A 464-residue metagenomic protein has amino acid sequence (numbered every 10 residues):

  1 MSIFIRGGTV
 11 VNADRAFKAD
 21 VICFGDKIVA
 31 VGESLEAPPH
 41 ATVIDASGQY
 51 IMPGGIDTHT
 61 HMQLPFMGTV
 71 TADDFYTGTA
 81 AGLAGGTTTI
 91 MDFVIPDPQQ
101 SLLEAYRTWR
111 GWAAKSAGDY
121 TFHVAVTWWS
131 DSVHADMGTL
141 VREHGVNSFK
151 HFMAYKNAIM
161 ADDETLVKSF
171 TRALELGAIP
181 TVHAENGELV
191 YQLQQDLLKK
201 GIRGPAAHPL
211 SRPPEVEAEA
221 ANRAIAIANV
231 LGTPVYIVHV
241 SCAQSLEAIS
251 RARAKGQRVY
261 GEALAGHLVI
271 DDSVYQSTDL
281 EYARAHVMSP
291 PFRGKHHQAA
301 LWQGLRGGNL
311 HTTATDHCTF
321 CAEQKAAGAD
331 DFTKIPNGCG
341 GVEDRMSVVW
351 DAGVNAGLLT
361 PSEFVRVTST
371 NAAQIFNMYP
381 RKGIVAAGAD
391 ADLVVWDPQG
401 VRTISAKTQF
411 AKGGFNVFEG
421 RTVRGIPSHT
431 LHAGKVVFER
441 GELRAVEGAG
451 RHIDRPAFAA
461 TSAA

Functional and structural regions predicted by a protein language model:
M1-P53: Histidine-rich, glycine-flanked metal-binding segment
G8, D26, G48, H59 (+15 more regions): Divalent metal-coordination and catalytic microenvironments
A46-K115, S132: Metal-associated gating/positioning segment near the N- to mid-region
D57-T60, G85-D92, G118-T121, L198-P209 (+1 more regions): Gly-rich Lys/Arg/Thr-decorated short loops/hinges at beta-loop-alpha junctions or inter-strand turns that position
G111-V126: A glycine-rich helix N-cap at a beta->alpha junction
A135-T313, C318: Histidine/acidic residue-rich metal-binding segments in metalloenzymes
G204-P234, A285-H286, N309-T313, T319-Q399: His/Asp/Glu-enriched, well-ordered alpha-helical/loop segment that forms or immediately abuts the divalent-metal
A327-D331, A387-I453: C-terminal cap of metal-dependent C-N hydrolases
